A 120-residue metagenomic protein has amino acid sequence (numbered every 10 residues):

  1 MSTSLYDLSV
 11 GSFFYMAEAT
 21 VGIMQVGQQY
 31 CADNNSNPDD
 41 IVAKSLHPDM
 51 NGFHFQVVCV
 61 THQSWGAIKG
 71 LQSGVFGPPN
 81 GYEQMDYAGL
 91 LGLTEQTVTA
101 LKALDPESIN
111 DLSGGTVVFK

Functional and structural regions predicted by a protein language model:
S2-Y15, N37-H62, N80-L91, F119-K120: Alpha-helical scaffold segments that form or flank carboxylate-/histidine-based iron centers
S9-S12, G27-C31, A67: Charged, low-complexity, helix-prone segments enriched in Lys/Glu/Asp/Gln
M16-N34: Long, well-ordered alpha-helical segments
C31-V42, A103-K120: Acidic interhelical loop/turn segments
H47-G77, T97-A100, L104: Conserved alpha-helical segments that form or flank metal/cofactor-binding pockets of metalloenzymes
L71-D86, L112: Long amphipathic alpha-helical coiled-coil segments
D86-L91, Q96, D105-S108: Mid-length scaffold segments of soluble, non-membrane domains
